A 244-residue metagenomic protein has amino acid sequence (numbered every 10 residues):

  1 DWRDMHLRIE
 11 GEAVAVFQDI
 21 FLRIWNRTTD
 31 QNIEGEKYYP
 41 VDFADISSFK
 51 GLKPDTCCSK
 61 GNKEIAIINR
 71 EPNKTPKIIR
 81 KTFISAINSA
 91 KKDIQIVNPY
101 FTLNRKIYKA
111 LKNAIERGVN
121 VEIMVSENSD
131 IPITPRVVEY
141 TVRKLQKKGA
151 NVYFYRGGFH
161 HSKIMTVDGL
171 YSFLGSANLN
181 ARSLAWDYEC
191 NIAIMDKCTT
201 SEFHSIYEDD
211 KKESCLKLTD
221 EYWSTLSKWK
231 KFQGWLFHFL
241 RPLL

Functional and structural regions predicted by a protein language model:
D1-L244: Charged, low-complexity intrinsically disordered terminal segments
